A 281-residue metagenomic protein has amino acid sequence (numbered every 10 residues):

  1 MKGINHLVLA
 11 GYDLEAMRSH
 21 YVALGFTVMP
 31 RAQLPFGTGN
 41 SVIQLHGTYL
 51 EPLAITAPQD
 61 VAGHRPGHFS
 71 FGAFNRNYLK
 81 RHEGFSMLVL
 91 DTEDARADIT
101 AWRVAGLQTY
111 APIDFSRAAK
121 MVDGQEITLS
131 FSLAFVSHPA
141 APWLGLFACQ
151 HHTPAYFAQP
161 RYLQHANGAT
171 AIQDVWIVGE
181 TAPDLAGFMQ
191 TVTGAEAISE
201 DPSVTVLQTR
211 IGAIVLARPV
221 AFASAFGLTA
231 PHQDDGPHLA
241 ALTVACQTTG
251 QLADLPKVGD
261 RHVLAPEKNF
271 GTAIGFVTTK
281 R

Functional and structural regions predicted by a protein language model:
M1-I4, A10-M29, L45-D114, M121-R281: Glyoxalase I/VOC metalloenzyme domain signal
T27-S41, A119: Short, surface-exposed recognition loops and adjoining beta-strand edges that mediate ligand/DNA contacts, enriched
